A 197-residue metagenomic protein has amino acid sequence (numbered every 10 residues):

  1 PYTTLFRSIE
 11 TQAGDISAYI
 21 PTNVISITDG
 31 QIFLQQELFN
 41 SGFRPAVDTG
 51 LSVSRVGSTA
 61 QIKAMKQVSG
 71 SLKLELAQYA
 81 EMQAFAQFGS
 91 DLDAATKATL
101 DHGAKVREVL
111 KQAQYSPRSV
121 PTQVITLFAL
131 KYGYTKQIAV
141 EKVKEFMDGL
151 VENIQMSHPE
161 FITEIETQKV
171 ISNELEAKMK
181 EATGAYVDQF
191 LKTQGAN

Functional and structural regions predicted by a protein language model:
P1-L5: Short, small-residue-biased leader/transition segments that mark boundaries at the very start of proteins
R7-N197: Conserved catalytic/coupling modules of large nucleotide/cofactor-utilizing molecular machines
